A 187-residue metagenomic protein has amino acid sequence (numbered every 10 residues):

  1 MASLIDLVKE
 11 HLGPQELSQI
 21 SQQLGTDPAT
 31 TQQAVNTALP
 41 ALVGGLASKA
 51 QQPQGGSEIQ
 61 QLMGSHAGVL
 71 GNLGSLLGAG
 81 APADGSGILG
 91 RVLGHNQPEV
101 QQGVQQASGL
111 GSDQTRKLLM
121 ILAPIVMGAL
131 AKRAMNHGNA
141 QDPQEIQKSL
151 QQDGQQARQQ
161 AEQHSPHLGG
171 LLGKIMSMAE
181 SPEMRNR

Functional and structural regions predicted by a protein language model:
M1-R187: A structural "flexibility-hinge" signal
